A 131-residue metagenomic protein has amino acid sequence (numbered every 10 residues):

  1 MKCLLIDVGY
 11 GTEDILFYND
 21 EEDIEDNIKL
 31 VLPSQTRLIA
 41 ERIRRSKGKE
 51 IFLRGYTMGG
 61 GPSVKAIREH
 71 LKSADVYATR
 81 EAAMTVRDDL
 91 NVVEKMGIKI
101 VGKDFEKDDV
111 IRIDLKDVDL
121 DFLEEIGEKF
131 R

Functional and structural regions predicted by a protein language model:
M1-L4, Y18-R131: Nucleotide/phosphate-binding catalytic cleft detector across ATP-hydrolyzing and phosphate-transferring enzymes
I6-T12: A short acidic Gly-Thr/Ser loop motif
E13-F17: Short beta-strand scaffold segments in enzyme catalytic cores
